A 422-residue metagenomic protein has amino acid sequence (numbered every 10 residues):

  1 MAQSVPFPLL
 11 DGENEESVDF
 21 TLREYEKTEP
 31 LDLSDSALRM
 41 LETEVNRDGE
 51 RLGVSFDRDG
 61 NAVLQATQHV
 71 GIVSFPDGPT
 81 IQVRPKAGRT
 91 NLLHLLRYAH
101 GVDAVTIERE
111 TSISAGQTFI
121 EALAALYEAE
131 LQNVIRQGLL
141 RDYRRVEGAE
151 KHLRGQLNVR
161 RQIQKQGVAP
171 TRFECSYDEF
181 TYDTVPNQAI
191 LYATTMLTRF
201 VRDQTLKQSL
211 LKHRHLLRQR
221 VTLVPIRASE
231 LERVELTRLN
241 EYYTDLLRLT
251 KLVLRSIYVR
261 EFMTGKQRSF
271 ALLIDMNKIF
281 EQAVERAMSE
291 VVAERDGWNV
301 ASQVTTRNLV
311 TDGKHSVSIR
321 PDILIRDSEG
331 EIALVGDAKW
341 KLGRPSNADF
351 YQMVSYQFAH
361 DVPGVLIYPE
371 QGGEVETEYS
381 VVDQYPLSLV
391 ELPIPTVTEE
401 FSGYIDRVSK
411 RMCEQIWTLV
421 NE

Functional and structural regions predicted by a protein language model:
M1-M263: Residue(s) in the substrate-gating loop at a strand-loop-helix junction that position the organic substrate next
M1-T43, Q267-E422: Catalytic core segments in nucleotide and nucleic-acid processing enzymes
